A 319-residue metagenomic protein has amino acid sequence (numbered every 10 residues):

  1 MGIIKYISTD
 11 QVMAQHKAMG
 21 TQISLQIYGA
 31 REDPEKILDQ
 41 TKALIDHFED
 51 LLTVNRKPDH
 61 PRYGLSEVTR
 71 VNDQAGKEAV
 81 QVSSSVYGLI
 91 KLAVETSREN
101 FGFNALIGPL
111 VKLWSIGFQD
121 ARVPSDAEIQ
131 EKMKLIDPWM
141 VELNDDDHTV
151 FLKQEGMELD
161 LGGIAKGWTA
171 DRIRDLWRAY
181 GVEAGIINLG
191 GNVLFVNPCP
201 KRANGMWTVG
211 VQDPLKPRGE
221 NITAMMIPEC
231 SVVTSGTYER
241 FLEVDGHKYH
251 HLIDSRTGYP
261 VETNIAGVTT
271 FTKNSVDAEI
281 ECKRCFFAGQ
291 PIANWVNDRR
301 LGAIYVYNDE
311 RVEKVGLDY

Functional and structural regions predicted by a protein language model:
M1-L159, D175-G185, P200, T263-Y319: A contiguous, well-ordered beta/alpha segment that forms the leading edge of an enzyme domain
G162: Glycine- and other small-residue-rich loops at beta-strand/loop junctions that grip anionic moieties
G185-G191: A short glycine-rich, hydrophobically flanked beta-strand micro-motif that places a catalytic Asp/Glu for divalent metal
G191-R202: Beta-rich nucleic-acid/ligand-interaction surfaces
M206-E279: Gly/Pro-rich active-site capping loops and adjacent beta-alpha segments that organize cofactor/substrate pockets
